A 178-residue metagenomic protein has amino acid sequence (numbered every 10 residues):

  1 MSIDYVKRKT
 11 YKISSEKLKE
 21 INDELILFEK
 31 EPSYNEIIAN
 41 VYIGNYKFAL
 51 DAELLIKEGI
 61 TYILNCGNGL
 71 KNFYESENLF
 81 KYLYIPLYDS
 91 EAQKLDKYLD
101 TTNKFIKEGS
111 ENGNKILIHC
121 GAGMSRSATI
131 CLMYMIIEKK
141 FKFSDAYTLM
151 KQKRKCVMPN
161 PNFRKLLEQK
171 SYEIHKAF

Functional and structural regions predicted by a protein language model:
M1-K81, S90-K97, T101, K155-F178: Cys-based phosphatase fold recognition centered on the PTP superfamily
I85: Hydrophobic residues at beta-strand termini and immediately following loops that shape nucleotide-binding pockets
T102-K139, Y147-T148: Catalytic cysteine-centered active loop of the rhodanese-like fold, especially the PTP/DSP P-loop
I137-R164: A conserved active-site-flanking secondary-structure segment within enzyme catalytic domains
